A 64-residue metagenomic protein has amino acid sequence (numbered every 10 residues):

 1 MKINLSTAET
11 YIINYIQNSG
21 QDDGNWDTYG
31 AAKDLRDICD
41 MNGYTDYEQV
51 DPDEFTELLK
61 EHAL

Functional and structural regions predicted by a protein language model:
T10, N14-L64: Acidic, low-complexity, intrinsically disordered interaction modules
